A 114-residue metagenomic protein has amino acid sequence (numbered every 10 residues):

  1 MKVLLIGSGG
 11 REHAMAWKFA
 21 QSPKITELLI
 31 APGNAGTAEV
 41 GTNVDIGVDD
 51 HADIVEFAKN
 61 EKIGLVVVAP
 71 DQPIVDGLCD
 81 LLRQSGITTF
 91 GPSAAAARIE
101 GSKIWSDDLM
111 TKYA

Functional and structural regions predicted by a protein language model:
M1-A95, E100, I104-W105: ATP-binding N-terminal substructure of ATP-dependent carboxylate-amine bond-forming enzymes
S85, L109-A114: Rossmann-like NAD(P)H-binding beta-loop-alpha module
